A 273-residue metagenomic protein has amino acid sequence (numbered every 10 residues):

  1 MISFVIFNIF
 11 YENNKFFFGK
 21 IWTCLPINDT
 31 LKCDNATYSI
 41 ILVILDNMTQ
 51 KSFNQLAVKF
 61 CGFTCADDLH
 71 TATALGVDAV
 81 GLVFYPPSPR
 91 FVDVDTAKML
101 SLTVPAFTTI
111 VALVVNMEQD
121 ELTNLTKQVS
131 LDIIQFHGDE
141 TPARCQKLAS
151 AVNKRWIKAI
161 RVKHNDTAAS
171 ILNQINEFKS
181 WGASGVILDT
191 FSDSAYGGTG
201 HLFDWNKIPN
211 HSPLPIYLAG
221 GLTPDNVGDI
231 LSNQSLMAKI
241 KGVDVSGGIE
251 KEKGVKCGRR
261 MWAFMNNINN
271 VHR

Functional and structural regions predicted by a protein language model:
M1-F4, N8-P26: Cationic, amphipathic, low-complexity segments that mediate targeting or membrane/lipid association
S3-F4, I9-Y11, L31, L56 (+2 more regions): Short linear sequence motifs
K20, P26, T30, D34-I44: Short, positively charged and aromatic/hydrophobic N-terminal segments
I44-P213, Y217-L218, L222-R273: Conserved N-terminal beta1-alpha1 strand-loop-helix module at the mouth
